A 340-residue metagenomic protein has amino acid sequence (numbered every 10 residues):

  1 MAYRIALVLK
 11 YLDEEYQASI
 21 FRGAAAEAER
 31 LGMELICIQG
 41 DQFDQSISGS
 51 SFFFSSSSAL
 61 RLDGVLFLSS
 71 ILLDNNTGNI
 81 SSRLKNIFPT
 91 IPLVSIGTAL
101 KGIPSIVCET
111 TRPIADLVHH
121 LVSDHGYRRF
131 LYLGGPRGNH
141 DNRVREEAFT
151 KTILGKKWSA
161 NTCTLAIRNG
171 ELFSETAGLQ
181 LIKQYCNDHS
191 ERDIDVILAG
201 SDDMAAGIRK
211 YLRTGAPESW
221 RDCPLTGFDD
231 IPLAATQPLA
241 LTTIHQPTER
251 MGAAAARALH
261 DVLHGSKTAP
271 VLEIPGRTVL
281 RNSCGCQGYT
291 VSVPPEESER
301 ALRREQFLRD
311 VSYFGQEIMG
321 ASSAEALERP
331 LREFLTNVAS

Functional and structural regions predicted by a protein language model:
M1-E325, R329-N337: Bacterial carbohydrate/catabolite-sensing allosteric modules
